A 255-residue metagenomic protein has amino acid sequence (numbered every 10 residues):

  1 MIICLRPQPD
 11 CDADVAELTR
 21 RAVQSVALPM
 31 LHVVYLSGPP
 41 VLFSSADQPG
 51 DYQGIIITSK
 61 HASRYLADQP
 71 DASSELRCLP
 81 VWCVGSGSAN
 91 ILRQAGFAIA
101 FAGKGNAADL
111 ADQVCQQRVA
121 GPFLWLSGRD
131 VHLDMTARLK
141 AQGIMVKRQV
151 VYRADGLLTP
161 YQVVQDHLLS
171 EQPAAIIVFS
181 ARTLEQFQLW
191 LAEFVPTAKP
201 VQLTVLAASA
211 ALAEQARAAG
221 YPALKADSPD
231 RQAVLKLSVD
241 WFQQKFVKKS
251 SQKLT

Functional and structural regions predicted by a protein language model:
M1-T255: Signature of uroporphyrinogen-III synthase
